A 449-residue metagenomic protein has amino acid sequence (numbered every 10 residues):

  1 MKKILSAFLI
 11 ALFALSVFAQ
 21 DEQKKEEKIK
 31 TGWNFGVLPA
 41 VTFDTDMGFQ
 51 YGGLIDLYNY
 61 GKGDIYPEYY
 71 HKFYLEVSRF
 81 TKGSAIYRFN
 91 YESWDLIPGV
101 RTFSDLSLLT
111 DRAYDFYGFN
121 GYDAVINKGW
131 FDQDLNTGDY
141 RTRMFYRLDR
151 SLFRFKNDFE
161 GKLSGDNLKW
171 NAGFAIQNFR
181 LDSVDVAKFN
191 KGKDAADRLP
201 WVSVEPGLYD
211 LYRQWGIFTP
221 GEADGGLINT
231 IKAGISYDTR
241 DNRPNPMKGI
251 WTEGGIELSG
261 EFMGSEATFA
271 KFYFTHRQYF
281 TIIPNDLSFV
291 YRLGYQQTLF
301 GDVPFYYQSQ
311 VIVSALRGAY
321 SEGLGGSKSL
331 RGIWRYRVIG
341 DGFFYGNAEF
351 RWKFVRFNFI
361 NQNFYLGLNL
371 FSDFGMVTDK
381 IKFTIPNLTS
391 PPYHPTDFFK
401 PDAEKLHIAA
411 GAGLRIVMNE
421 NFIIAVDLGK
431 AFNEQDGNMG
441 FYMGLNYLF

Functional and structural regions predicted by a protein language model:
D21-N34, G61-Y70, L96-R101, S164-W170 (+9 more regions): Short loop/turn motifs that connect adjacent beta-strands in outer-membrane beta-barrel proteins
E27-F35, F43-L227, L324, Q435-L448: Gram-negative/organellar outer-membrane beta-barrel architecture
F35-V37, Y51-G53, A85-F89, S151-N157 (+8 more regions): Hydrophobic, lipid-facing positions within transmembrane beta-strands of outer-membrane proteins
V41-F43, G53-L57, F73-R79, T102-R112 (+13 more regions): Transmembrane beta-barrel strands of outer-membrane/channel proteins
D56-Y58, E92-W94, D158-K162, G173 (+5 more regions): Transmembrane beta-barrel domains of outer membrane proteins
Y74-E76, Y140-F145, I217-G221, S259-G264 (+3 more regions): Extracellular loop and loop/strand-boundary signature of outer-membrane beta-barrel proteins
G221, I231-G234, N242-Q362: C-terminal outer-membrane beta-barrel translocator/porin domains of Gram-negative envelope proteins and their
L299, V417-F449: Predominantly the C-terminal beta-signal and adjacent terminal strand-loop region of outer-membrane beta-barrel
